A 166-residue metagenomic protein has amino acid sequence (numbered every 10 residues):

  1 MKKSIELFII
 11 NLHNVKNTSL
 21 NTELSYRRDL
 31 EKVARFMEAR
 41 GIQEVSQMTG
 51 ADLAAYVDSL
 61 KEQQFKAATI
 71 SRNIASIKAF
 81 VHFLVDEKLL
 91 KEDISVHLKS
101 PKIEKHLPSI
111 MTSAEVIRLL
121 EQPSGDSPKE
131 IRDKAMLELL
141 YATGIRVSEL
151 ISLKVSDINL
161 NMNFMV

Functional and structural regions predicted by a protein language model:
M1-V166: Conserved catalytic core of the tyrosine transesterase superfamily
